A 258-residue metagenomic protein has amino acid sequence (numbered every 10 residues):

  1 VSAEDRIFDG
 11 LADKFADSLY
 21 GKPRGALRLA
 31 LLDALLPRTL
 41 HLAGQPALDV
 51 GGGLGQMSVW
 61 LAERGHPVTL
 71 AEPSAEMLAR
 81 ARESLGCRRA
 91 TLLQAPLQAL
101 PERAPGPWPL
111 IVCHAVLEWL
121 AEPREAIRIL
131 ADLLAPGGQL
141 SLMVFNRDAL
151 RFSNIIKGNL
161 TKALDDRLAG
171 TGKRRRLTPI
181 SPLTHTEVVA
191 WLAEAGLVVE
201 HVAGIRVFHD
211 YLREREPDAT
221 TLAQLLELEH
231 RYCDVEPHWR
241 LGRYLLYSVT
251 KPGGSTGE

Functional and structural regions predicted by a protein language model:
V1-A43, Q56, W60, M77-R80: Conserved class I S-adenosyl-L-methionine
G44-G51: Conserved class I S-adenosyl-L-methionine
L48, Q56-A99: Class I SAM-dependent methyltransferase SAM/SAH-binding core
V112: A conserved beta-strand element that flanks and buttresses the S-adenosyl-L-methionine
R124-Q139: A short glycine-rich, Lys/Arg-flanked "PGG" loop and its adjoining helix->strand segment in the class I
Q139-R167: Conserved class I S-adenosyl-L-methionine
T178-G196, V202: Short alpha-helix
A190, H201-E258: A C-terminal cap/extension of S-adenosyl-L-methionine-dependent methyltransferases that defines the acceptor-substrate
